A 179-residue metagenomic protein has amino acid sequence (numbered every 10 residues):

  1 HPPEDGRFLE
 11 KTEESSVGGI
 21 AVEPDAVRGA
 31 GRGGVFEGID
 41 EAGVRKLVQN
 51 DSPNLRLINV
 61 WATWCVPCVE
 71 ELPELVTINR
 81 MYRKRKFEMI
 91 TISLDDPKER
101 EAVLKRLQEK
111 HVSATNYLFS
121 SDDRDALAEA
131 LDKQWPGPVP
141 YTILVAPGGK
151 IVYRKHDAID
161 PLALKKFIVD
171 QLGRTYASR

Functional and structural regions predicted by a protein language model:
H1-G38, R179: N-terminal targeting signals for export/organelle localization
V35-R56, V76-M81: A short beta-strand-turn-helix
N54-R56, V60-W64, D96, P138: Short pre-active-site segment immediately N-terminal to redox-active cysteine/selenocysteine motifs in thiol-based
V60-T77: Conserved redox-active cysteine motifs that mediate thiol-disulfide chemistry, especially di-cysteine Cys-X(1-2)-Cys
A62-P67, L94-E99, S121-D125, K150 (+1 more regions): Solvent-exposed loop/turn segments at secondary-structure junctions within structured extracellular/periplasmic domains
K86-R100, V112-D122: Thiol-based oxidoreductase modules, predominantly thioredoxin-like and allied folds used for disulfide exchange
L104-V139, P147: Short, internal strand/loop/helix patches that form the active-site neighborhood or redox-interaction surface
P138-R179: Thiol-/selenol-based redox modules, centered on thioredoxin-like and closely related oxidoreductase domains
